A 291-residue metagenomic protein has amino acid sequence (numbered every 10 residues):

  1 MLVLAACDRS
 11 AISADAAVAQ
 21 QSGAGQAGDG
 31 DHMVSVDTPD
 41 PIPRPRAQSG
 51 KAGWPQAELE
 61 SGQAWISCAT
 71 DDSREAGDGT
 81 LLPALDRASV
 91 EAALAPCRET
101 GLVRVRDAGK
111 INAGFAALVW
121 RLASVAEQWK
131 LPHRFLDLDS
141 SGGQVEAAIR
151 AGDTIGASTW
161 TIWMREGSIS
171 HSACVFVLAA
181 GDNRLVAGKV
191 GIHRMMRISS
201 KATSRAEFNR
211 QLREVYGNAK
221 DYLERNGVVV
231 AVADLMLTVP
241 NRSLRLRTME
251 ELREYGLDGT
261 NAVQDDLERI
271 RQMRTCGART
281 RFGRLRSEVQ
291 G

Functional and structural regions predicted by a protein language model:
M1-A5: Sec-dependent bacterial lipoprotein signal peptides
C7-S10: Bacterial signal peptide processing site
D15-P132, S141-G142, A187-V230: Small-residue-centered hinge/linker elements
A116-A123, A148-G152, G156, C174-V175 (+4 more regions): Extracytoplasmic/secreted envelope proteins and their assembly/folding machinery, especially bacterial periplasmic
K130-A147, T161-G167: Short, glycine-/small-residue-enriched flexible loop/hinge segments at domain edges that mediate gating
Q144-R150, H171-C174, S199-A202, R245-L246: Extracytoplasmic/secreted cell-surface and envelope-processing proteins
A147, G156-R197: Glycine-rich beta-to-alpha active-site loop
S199-R286: Charged, glycine-interspersed solvent-exposed loop segments at helix/strand-loop junctions that cap or gate access
